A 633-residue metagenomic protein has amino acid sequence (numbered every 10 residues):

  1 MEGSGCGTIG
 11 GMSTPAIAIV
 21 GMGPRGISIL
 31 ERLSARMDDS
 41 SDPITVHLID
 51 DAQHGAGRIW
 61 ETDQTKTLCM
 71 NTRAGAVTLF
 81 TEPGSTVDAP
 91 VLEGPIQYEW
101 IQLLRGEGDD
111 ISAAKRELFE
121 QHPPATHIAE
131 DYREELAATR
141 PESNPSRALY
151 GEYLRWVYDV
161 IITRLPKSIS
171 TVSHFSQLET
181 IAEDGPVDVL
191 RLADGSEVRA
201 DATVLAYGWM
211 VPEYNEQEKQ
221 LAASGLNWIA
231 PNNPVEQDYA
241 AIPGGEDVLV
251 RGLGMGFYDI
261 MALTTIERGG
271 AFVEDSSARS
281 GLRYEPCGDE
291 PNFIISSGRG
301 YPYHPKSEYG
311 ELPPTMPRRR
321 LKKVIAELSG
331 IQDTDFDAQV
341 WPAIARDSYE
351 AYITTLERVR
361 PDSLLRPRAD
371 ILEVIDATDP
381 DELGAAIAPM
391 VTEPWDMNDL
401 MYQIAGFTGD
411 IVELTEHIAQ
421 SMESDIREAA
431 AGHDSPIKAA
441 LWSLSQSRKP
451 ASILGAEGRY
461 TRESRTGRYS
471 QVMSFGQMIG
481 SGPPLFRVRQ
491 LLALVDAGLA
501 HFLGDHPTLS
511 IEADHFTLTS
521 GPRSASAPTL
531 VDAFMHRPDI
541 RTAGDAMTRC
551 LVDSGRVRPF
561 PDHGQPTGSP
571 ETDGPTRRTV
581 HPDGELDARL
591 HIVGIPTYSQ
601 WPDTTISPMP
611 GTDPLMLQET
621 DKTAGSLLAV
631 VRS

Functional and structural regions predicted by a protein language model:
E2-T65, R133-V631: Flavin (primarily FAD) cofactor-binding/catalytic cores of flavoenzymes
H54-Y132: Redox-cofactor-proximal catalytic regions of oxidoreductases
